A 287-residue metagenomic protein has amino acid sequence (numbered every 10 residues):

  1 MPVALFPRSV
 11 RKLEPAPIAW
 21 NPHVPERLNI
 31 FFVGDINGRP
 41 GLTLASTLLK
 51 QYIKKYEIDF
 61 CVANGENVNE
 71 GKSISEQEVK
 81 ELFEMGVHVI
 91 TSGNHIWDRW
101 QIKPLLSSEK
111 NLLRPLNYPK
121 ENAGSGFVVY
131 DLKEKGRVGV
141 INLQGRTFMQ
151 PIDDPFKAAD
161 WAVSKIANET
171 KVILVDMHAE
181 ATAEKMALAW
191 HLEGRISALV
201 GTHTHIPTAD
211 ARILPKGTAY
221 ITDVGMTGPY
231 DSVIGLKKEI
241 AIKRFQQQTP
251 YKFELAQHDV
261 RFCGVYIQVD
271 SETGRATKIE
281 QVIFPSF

Functional and structural regions predicted by a protein language model:
P2-F6, P15-F287: Acidic, metal/ion-coordinating pockets
